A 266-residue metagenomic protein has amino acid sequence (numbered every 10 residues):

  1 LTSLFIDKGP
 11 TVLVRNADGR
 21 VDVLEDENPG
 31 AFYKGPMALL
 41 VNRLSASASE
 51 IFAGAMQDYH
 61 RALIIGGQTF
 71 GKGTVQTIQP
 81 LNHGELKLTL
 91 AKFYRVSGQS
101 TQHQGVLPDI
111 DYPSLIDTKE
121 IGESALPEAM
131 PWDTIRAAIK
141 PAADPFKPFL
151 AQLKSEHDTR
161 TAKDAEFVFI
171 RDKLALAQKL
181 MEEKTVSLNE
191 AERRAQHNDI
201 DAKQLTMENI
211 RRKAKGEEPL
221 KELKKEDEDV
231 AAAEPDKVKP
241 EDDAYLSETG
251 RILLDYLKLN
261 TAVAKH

Functional and structural regions predicted by a protein language model:
L1-H266: C-terminal "post-core" interaction segments
